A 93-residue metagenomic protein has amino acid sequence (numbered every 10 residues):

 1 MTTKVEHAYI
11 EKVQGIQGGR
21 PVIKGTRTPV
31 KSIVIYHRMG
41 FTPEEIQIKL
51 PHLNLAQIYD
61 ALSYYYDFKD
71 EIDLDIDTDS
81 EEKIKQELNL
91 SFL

Functional and structural regions predicted by a protein language model:
M1-V5, S91-L93: Intrinsically disordered, low-complexity and often Lys/Arg-enriched segments
T2-K4, G15, Q47: A generic structural signal for short, solvent-exposed coil/turn residues that cap or connect secondary-structure
H7-V22: Short, Lys/Arg-enriched N-terminal segment that forms or immediately precedes the first helix of a structured domain
G25: Anion-recognition interface
P29-L93: Long, charge-rich, low-complexity alpha-helical segments
